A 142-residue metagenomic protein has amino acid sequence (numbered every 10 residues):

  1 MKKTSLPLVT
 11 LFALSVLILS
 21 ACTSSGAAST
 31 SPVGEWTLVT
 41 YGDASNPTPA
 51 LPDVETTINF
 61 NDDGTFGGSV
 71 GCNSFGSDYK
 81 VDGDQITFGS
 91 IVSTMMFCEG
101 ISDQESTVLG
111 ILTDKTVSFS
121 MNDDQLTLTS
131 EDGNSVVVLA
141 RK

Functional and structural regions predicted by a protein language model:
K2-K142: Lipid interaction determinants
